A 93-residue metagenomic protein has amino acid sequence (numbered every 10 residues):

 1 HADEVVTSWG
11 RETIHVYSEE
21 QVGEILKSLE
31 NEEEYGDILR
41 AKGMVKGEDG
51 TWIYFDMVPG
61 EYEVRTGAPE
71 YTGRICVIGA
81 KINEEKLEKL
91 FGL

Functional and structural regions predicted by a protein language model:
H1-E70, A80-L93: C-terminal accessory "lid"/substrate-recognition subdomains
G73: Conserved nucleotide- and phosphate/pyrophosphate-binding catalytic cores in adenylate/nucleotidyl-handling enzymes
V77: Flexible loop/N-cap segments at domain edges
